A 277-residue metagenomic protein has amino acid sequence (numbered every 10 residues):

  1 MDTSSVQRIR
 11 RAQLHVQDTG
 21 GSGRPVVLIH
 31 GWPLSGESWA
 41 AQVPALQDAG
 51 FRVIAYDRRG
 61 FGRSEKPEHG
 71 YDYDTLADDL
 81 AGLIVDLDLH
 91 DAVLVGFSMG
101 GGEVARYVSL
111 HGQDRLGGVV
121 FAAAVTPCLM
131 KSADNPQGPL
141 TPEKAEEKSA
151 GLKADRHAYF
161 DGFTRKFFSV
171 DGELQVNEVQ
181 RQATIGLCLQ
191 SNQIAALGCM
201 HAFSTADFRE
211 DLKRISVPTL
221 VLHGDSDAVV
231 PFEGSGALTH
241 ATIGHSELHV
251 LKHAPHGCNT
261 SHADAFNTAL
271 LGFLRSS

Functional and structural regions predicted by a protein language model:
H15-H69: Conserved HGGG/HGGXW glycine-rich cap/lid loop of the alpha/beta-hydrolase fold
W32, A92, G96-S98: Conserved alpha/beta-hydrolase "nucleophile elbow" surrounding the catalytic nucleophile
T75-A92: Conserved acidic catalytic loop of the alpha/beta-hydrolase fold
A105-L110, D114-A154: Flexible "cap/lid" loop of the alpha/beta hydrolase fold
M130-P139, A150-K213: Conserved alpha/beta-hydrolase catalytic His-Asp/Glu region
I215, V221-H223, D227: Short beta-strand/loop motif that positions the catalytic acidic residue of the alpha/beta-hydrolase fold
A228-G234: Conserved alpha/beta-hydrolase "acid-adjacent" motif
A254-N267: Catalytic histidine-centered segment of alpha/beta-hydrolase-like enzymes
